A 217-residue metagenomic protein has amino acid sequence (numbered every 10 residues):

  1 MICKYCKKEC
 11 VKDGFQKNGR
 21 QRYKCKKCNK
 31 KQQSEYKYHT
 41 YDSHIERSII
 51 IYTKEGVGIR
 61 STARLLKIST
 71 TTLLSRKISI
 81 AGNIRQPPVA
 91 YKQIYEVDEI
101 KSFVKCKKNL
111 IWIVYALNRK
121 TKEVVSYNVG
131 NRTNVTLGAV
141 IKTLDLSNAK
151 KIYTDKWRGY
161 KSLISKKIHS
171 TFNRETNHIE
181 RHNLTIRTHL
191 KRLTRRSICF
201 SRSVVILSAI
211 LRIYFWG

Functional and structural regions predicted by a protein language model:
M1-G217: Residue-level recognition of single "structural anchor" positions that define or cap local secondary structure
